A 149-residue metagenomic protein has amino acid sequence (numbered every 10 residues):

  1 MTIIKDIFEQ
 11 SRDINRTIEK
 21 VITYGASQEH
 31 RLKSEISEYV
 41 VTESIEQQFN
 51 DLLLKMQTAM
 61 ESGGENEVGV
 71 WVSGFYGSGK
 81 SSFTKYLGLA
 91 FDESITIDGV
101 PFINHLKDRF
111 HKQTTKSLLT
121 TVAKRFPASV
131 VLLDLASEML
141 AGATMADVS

Functional and structural regions predicted by a protein language model:
M1-S78, K85-F91, D108, V130-L133: Walker A/P-loop-proximal flanking segment of P-loop NTPase domains
V40-S44, V70-F75, S82-S149: P-loop NTPase motor core
